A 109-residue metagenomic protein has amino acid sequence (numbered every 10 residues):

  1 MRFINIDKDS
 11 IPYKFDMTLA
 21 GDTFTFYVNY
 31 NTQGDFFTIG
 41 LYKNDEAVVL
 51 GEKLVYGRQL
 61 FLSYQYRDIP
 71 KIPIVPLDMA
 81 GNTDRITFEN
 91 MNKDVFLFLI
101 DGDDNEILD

Functional and structural regions predicted by a protein language model:
M1, S10, N82, G102-N105: Compositionally biased, intrinsically disordered low-complexity segments enriched in polar/Pro/Gly and often Gln
M1-Y27: Short, charged/polar N-terminal "headpieces" of proteins
Y13, F37, V95: Short beta-strand/loop motifs in extracellular/secreted proteins, especially within beta-sandwich accessory domains
N29, Y42, I100-G102: Structured beta-strand/turn binding interfaces of compact recognition modules in eukaryotic regulators
T32-D78: Acidic, aromatic-enriched beta-alpha/helix-loop junctions
D45-G51, T83-D84, N105-L108: Short, surface-exposed beta-strand/loop "edge" segments at domain boundaries and coil↔beta transitions
P70-D94: Surface-exposed molecular-recognition determinants
I86-D109: C-terminal charged interaction modules
